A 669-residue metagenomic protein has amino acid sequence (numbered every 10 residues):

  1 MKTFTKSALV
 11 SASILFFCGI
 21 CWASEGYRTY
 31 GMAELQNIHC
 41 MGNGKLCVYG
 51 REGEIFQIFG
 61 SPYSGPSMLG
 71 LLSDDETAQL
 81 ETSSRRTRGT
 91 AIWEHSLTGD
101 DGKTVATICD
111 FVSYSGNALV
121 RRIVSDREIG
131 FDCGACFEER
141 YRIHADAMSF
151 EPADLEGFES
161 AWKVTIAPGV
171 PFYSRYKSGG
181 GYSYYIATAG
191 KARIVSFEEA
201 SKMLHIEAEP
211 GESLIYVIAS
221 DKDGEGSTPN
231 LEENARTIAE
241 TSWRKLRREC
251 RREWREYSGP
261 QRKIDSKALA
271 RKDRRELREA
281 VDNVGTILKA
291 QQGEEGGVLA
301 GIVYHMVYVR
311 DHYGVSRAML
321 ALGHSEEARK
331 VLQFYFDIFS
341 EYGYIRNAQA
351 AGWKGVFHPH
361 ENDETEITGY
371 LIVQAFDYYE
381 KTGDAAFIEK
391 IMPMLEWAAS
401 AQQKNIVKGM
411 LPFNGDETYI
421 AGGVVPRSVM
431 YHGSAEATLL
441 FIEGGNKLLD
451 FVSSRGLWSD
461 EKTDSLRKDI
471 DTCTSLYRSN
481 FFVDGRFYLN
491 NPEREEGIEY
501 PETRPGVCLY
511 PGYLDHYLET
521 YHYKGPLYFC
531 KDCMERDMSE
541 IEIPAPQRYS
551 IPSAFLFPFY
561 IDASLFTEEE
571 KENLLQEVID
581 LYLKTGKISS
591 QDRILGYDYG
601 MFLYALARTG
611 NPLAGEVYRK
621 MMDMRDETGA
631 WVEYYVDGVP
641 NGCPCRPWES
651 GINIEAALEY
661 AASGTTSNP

Functional and structural regions predicted by a protein language model:
S24-E25, D101-V120, V124-M306, A385-F387 (+1 more regions): Acidic/polar, glycine-enriched structural segments that form the non-catalytic walls/loops of the carbohydrate-binding
E25-D100, L246-A268, V425: An extended acidic
T29, E34-L35, K245-L246, C250 (+8 more regions): Solvent-exposed loop and edge beta-strand segments that line ligand/cofactor-binding and catalytic clefts
N230-E253, D273-N283, G323-I338, D384-Q403 (+6 more regions): Extended, well-ordered alpha-helical scaffold segments
A239, C250, H305-G409, S434-I442 (+3 more regions): Aromatic-rich carbohydrate-recognition surfaces in CAZymes
G259-K272, Y313-S325, Y370-F387, L440-W458 (+3 more regions): Well-ordered alpha-helical scaffold segments within catalytic/enzyme domains
P260-G285, Y335, S340-Y342, F376-E436 (+1 more regions): Active-site acid/base region of carbohydrate-active enzymes
I345-Q349, V407, P412-F413, M430-S434 (+3 more regions): Catalytic cores of carbohydrate-active enzymes
